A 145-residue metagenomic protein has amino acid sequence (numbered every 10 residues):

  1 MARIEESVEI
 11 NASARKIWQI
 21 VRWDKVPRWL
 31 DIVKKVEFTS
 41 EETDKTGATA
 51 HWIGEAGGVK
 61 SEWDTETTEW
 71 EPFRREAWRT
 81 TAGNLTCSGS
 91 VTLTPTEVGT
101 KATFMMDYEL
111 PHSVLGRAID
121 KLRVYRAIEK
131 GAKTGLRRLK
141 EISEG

Functional and structural regions predicted by a protein language model:
M1-K45: Hydrophobic ligand-binding cavity/cleft-lining segments
I4, S61, C87: Exposed loop/turn and edge beta-strand positions of beta-sandwich/beta-sheet ligand-binding modules
R15-W18, K133, R137: Amphipathic alpha-helical segments that line or abut small-molecule/effector binding pockets and mediate allosteric
I17, S88-G89, E129-K130, I142-G145: Short alpha-helical linear motifs
E37-N84, T96, K101, T134-G145: Glycine-rich portal/gate segments that line the openings of hydrophobic small-molecule binding cavities
R79-K133: Beta-strand/loop substructures that line and gate deep hydrophobic ligand-binding cavities in soluble
